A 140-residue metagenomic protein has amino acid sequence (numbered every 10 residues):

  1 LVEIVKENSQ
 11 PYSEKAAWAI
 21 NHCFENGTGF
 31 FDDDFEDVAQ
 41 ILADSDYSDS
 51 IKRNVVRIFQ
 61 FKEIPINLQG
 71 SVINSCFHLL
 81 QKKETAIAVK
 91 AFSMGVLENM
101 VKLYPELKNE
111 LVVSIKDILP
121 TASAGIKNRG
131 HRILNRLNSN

Functional and structural regions predicted by a protein language model:
L1, Y12, A19, F30-V38 (+3 more regions): Structural recognition of alpha-solenoid helical scaffolds
V2-Q10, E36-Y47, Q60, N74-T85 (+1 more regions): HEAT/HEAT-like alpha-solenoid repeats
N21, Q60, E98-N99, L134-N135: Structural signature of alpha-helical solenoid repeat scaffolds
N26, I64-P65, K102-L103, S139-N140: Alpha-solenoid helical repeat scaffolds
G27-I73: Helix-adjacent hinge/juxtasegments
E110-N140: Eukaryotic acidic, Ser/Thr-rich intrinsically disordered low-complexity regions
